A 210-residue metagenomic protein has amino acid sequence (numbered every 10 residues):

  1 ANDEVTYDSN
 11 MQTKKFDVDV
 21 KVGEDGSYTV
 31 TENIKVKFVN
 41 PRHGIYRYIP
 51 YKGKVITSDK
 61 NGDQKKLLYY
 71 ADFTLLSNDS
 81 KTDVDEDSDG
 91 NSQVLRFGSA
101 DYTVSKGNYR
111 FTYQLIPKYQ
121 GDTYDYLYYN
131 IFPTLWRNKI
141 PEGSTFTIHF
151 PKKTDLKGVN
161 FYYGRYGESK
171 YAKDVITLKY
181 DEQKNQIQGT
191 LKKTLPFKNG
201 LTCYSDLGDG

Functional and structural regions predicted by a protein language model:
A1-G210: Lumenal/extracellular ectodomains and adaptor appendage modules of the eukaryotic vesicle/secretory system
